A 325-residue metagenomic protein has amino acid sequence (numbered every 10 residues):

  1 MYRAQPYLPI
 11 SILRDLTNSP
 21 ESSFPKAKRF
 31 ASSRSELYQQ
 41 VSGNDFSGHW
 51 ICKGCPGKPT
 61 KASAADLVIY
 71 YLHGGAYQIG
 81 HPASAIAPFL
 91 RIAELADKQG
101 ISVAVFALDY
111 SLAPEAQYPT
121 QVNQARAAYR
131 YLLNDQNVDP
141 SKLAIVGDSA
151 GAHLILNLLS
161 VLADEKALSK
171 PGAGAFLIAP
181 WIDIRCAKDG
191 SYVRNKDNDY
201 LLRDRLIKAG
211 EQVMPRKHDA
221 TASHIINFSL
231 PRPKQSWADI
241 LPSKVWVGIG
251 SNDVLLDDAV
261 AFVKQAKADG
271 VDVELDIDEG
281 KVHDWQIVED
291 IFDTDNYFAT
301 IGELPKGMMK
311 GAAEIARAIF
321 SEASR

Functional and structural regions predicted by a protein language model:
M1-P59, R325: A glycine/proline-hinged amphipathic helix-loop "lid/cap" segment that gates access to hydrophobic ligand pockets
H49, F106, E274-D276: General small-molecule cofactor/ligand-binding pocket signal
W50-K53, A87-A96, R126-L133, I155-D164 (+1 more regions): Short, well-ordered amphipathic alpha-helices
C52-G100: Short, surface-exposed "cap/lid" segments of acyl-processing enzymes
A76, S111-P114, I182, V282: Alpha/beta-hydrolase active-site loop signature
H81-P82, P88, V103-K142: Catalytic nucleophile-loop/oxyanion-hole region of alpha/beta-hydrolase and closely related hydrolase-like folds
D135-K142, L156-R325: Alpha/beta hydrolase fold serine-hydrolase catalytic domain that processes acyl esters and thioesters
G147, G151, I155: Gly/Ala-rich beta-loop-alpha elbow adjacent to hydrolase catalytic centers
